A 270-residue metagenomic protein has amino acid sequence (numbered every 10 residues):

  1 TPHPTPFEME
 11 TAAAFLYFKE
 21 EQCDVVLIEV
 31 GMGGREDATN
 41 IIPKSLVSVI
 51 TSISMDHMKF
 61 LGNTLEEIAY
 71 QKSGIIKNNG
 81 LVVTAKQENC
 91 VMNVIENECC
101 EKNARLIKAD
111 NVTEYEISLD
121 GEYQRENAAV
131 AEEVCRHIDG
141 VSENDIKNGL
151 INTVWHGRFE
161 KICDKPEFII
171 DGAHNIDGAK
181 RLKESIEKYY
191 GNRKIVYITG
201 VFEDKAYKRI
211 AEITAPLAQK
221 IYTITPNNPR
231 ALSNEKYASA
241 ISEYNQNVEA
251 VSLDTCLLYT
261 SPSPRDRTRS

Functional and structural regions predicted by a protein language model:
T1-P43, L61: ATP-dependent carboxylate-amine ligase catalytic core
P2-A12, C23, I75, L81-M92 (+1 more regions): Phosphate/pyrophosphate-binding catalytic cores of soluble transferases and nucleic-acid-acting enzymes
P2-T5, V82-T84, I169-I170, V196-I198 (+1 more regions): Short catalytic-loop micro-motif centered on adjacent basic/acidic residues
E21, V25-I28, E36-V49, I53-S54 (+3 more regions): Nucleotide phosphate-binding/pyrophosphate-handling subdomain across enzymes that bind or process nucleotide phosphates
R35-E36, I42-K102: Conserved catalytic-core segment of NTP-binding enzymes
S52, Q87, T199-F202, P226 (+1 more regions): Cofactor-binding loop segments of dinucleotide-utilizing enzymes, especially the Rossmann-like FAD- and NAD(P)+-binding
E88-E98, N103-I107, E167-F168, I176 (+1 more regions): C-terminal helical cap/extension that packs against the catalytic core of soluble nucleotide-cofactor enzymes
Y259-S270: Single conserved hydrophobic/aromatic residue that forms the stacking wall/gate of nucleotide- or nucleobase-binding
